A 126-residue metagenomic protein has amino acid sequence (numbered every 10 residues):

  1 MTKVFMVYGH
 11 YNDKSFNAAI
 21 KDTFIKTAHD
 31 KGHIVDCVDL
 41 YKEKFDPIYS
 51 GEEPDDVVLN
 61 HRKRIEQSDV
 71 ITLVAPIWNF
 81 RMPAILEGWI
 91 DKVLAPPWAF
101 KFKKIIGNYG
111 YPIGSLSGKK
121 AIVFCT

Functional and structural regions predicted by a protein language model:
M1-T2, G118: A short, charged/proline- and glycine-enriched loop that marks the coil->beta-strand transition at the N-terminal
T2-H33: N-terminal beta1-alpha1 ligand-phosphate binding loop
F5-V7, D36-V38, T72, I122-F124: Hydrophobic/aromatic beta-strand patches that form the interior of the parallel beta-sheet core in alpha/beta enzyme
Y11-N12, K42-E43, W78: Short, solvent-exposed loop/turn segments at secondary-structure junctions
F16-N17, P47, M82-A84: Short glycine-/acidic-enriched loop or helix-start segments at secondary-structure transitions that form or flank
A19-D22, S50-E52, L86-W89: Short, glycine/charged-enriched secondary-structure capping and boundary segments
C37-D56: N-terminal beta-loop-helix "entrance" segment that forms/cooperates in small-molecule cofactor or anionic ligand
V57-T126: Helix-loop-strand module that forms the ligand-binding subsite of alpha/beta enzymes
